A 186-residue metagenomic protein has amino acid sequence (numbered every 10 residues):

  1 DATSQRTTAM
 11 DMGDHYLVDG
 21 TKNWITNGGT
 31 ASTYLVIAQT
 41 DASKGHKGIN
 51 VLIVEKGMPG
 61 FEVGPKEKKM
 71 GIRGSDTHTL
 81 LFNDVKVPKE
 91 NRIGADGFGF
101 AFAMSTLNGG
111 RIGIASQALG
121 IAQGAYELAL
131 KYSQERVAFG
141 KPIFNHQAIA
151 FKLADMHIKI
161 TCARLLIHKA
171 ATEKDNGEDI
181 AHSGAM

Functional and structural regions predicted by a protein language model:
D1-T3, G45, R73: Short solvent-exposed loop/turn micro-motifs enriched in small/polar/acidic residues
A2-S4, D11-L17, T79-L81, A95-M186: Alpha-helical interface subdomain recognition
S4-R6, T21-N23, G64-K68: Short beta-alpha junctions and helix-cap segments that line functional grooves
M10, V36-T40, I53-E55, L81-N83 (+1 more regions): Short beta-strand-to-turn element immediately C-terminal to the catalytic PLP-Schiff-base lysine in fold type I
H15, D19-V63: A short core secondary-structure module
N23-G29, I72, N108-G113: Glycine-rich phosphate/pyrophosphate-binding beta-alpha loops
G48, V63-P65, P88-D96: Short, charged, solvent-exposed linker or helix-capping segments at domain edges/interfaces that act as flexible hinges
P59-P88: Flexible, small-/acidic-enriched active-site or ligand-binding loops
